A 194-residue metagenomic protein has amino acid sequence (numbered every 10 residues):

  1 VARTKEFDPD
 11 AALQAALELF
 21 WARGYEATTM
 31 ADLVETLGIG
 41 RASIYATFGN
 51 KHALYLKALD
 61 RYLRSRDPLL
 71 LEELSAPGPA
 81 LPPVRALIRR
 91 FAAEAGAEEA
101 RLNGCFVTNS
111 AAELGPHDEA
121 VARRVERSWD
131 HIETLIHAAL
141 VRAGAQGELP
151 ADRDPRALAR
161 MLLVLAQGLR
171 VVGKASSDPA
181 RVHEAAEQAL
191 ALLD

Functional and structural regions predicted by a protein language model:
D8-L17, L33, A58-Y62, R66 (+1 more regions): Generic hydrophobic, amphipathic alpha-helix propensity
A11, L19-A53, K57: Helix-turn-helix
A12, A16-F20, F91, A166: Short hydrophobic clusters on alpha-helical segments that form packing/core surfaces in small helical domains
K57, L71-N103, P155-L162: Hydrophobic alpha-helical connector segments
P82-R85, E119-A145, A157: Amphipathic alpha-helical packing segments from all-alpha helical-bundle domains
P83-A86, E98-R123: Amphipathic alpha-helical segments used for helix-helix packing
E94, H117, A138, R142 (+2 more regions): Amphipathic C-terminal alpha-helical segment
N103-T108, R153-V172, E184-L192: Hydrophobic alpha-helical segments that form the core of small-molecule binding pockets and/or dimer interfaces
